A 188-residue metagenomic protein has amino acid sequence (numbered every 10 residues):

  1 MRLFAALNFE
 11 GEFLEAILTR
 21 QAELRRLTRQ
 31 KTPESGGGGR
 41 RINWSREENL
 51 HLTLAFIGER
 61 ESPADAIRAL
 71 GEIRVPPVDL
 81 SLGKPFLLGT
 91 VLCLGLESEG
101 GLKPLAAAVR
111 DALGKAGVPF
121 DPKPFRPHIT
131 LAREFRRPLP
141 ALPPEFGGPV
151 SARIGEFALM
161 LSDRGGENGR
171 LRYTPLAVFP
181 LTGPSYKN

Functional and structural regions predicted by a protein language model:
M1-N188: Histidine-dependent nucleotide/RNA phosphoesterase domain, centered on the 2H-phosphoesterase fold with its duplicated
